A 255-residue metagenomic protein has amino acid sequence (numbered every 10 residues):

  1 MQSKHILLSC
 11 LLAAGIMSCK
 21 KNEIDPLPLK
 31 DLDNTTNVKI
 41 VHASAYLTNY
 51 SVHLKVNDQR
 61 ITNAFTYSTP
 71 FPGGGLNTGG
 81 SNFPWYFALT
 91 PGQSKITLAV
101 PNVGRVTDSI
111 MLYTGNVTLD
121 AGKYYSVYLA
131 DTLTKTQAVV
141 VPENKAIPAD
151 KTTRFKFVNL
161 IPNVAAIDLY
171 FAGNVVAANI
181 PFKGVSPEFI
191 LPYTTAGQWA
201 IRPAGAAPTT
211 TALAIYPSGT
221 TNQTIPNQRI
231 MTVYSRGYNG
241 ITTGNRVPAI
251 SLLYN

Functional and structural regions predicted by a protein language model:
M1-C19: Sec-dependent bacterial lipoprotein signal peptides
C19-N255: Intrinsically disordered, low-complexity polar regions and short flexible loop motifs
